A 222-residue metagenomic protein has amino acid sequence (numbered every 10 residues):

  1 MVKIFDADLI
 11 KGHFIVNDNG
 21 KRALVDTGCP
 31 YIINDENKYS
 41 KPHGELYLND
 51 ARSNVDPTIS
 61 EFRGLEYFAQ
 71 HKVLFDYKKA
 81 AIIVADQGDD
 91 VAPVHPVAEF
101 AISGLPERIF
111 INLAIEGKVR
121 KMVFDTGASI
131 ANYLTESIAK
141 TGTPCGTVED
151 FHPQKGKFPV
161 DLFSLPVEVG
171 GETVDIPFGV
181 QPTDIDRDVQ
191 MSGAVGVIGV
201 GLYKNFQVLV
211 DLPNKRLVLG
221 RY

Functional and structural regions predicted by a protein language model:
M1-Y222: Pepsin/retropepsin-fold aspartyl endopeptidases
